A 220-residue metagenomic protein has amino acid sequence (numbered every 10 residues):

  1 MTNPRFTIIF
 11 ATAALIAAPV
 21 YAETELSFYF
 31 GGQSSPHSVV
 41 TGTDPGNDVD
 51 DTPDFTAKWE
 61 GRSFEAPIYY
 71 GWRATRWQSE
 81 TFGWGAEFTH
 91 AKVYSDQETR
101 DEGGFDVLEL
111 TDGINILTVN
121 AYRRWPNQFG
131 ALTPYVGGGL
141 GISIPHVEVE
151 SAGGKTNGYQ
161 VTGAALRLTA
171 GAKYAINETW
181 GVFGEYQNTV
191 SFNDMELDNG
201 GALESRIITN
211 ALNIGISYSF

Functional and structural regions predicted by a protein language model:
M1-I8: Bacterial N-terminal signal peptides that target proteins for export
A17-P19: N-terminal signal peptide c-region/cleavage motif recognized by signal peptidases
Y21-E25, G32, S79-T81, F129-T133 (+2 more regions): Strand-connecting loop/turn motifs
Y21-R76, N213, S217-S219: Short glycine/proline- and aromatic-enriched beta-strand/turn motifs that initiate or cap beta-hairpins
S38-V39, G46-P53, W59, I176-F220: Predominantly the C-terminal beta-signal and adjacent terminal strand-loop region of outer-membrane beta-barrel
A57-E60, E102-L110, E150-Y159, D198-E204: Extracellular loop and loop/strand-boundary signature of outer-membrane beta-barrel proteins
A66-Y70, G113-L117, L132, Q160-L166 (+1 more regions): Residues that define the transmembrane beta-barrel architecture of outer-membrane proteins
T75-A152, N210-F220: Gram-negative (and chloroplast) outer-membrane scaffold detector with strong preference for beta-barrel transmembrane
